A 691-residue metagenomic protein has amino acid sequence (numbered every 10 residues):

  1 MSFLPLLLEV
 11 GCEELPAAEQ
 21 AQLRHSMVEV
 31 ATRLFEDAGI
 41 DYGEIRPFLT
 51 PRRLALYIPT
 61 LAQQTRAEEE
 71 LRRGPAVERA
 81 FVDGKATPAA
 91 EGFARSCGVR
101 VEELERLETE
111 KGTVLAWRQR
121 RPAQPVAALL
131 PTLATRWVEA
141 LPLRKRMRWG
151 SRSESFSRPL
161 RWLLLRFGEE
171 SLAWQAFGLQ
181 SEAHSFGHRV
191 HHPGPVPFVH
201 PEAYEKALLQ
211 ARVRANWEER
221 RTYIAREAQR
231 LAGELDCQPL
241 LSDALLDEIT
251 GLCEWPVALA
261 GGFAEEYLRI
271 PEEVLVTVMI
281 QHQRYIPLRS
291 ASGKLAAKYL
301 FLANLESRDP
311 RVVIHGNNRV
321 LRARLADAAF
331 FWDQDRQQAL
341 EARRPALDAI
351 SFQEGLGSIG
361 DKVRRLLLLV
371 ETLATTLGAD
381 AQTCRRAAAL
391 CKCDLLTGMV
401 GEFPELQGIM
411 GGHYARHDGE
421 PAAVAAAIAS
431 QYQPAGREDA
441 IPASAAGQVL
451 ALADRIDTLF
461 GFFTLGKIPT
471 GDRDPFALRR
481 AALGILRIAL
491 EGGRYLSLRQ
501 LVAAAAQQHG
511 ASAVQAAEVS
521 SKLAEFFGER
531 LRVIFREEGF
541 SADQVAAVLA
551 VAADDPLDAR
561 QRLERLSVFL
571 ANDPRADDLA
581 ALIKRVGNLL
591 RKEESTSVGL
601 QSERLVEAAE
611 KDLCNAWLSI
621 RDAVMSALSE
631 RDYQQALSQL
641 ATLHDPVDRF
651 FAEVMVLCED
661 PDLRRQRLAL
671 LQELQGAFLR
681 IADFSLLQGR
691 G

Functional and structural regions predicted by a protein language model:
M1-G691: Amphipathic alpha-helical "coupling" segments that flank catalytic cores
